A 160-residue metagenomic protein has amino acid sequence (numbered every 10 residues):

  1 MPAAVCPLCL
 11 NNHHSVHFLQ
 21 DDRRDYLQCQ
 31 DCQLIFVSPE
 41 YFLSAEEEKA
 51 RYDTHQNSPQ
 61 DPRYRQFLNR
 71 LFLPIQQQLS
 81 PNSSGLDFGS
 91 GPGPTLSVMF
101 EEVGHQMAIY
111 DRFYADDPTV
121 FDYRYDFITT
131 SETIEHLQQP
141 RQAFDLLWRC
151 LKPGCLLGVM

Functional and structural regions predicted by a protein language model:
M1-F127, S131, F144, M160: Conserved N-terminal segment of class I S-adenosyl-L-methionine
S80, Q138, K152: Short conserved AdoMet
E132, H136: A short His-aromatic
L137-L147: A short, conserved alpha-helix within the catalytic core of class I
L146-G154: P-loop/Walker A phosphate-binding loop and immediately adjacent motor/lid segment at beta-alpha junctions
G154-M160: Conserved beta-strand signature within the Rossmann-like core of class I S-adenosyl-L-methionine
